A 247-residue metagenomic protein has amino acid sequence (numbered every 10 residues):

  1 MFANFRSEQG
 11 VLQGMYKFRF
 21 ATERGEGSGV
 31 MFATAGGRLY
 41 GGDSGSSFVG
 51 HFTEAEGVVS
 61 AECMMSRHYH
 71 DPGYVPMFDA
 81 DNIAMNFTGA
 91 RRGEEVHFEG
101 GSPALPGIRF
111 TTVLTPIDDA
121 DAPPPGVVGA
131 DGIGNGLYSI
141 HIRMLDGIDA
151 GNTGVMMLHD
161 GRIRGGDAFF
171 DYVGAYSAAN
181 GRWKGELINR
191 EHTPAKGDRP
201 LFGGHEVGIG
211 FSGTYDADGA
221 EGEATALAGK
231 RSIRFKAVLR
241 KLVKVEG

Functional and structural regions predicted by a protein language model:
F2-G25, P123-I148: Tryptophan-anchored aromatic micro-motifs
F2-N4, E54-A55, E95-V128, A178-A179 (+1 more regions): Edge beta-strand at a domain terminus
V11-M15, T34-Y40, V58-S60, G93-E99 (+4 more regions): Short, hydrophobic/aromatic-rich segments at coil-to-beta transitions
T22-R24, M65-Y69, R91-G93, A104 (+3 more regions): Beta-strand elements of well-folded, non-transmembrane domains
R24-Y69, G147-K184, I188-T193, K230: N-terminal glycine/threonine-rich, aromatic-flanked beta-hairpin/loop signature
G27-M31, G73-M77, G100, A150-G154 (+3 more regions): Short, tandemly repeated low-complexity microdomains enriched for cysteine and small residues
G29-A33, V49-F52, N82-A90, T112-T115 (+4 more regions): Hydrophobic/aromatic beta-strand elements that line small-molecule binding cavities or substrate pockets in beta-rich
M64-F87, L187-S212: An anionic, turn-rich surface loop/hairpin at beta-sheet edges that serves as a generic interaction/coordination patch
